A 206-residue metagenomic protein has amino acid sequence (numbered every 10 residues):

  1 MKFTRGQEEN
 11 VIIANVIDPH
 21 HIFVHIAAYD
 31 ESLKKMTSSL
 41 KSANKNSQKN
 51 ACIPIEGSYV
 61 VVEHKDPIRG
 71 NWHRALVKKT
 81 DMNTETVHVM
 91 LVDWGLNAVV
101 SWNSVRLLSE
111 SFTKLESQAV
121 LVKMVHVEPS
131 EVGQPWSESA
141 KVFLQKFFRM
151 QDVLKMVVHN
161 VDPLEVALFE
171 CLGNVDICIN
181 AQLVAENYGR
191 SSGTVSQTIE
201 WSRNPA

Functional and structural regions predicted by a protein language model:
M1-A206: Intrinsically disordered, low-complexity segments and flexible domain linkers enriched for serine/proline and other
